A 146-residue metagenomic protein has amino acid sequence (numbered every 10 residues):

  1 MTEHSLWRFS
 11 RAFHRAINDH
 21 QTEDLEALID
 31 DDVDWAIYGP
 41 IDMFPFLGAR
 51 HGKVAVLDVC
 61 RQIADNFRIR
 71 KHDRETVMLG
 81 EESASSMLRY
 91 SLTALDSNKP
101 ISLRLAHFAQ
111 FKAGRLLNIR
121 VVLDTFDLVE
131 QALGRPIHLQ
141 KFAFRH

Functional and structural regions predicted by a protein language model:
M1-A27, D31, I137-H146: Short, low-complexity N-terminal intrinsically disordered segments enriched in polar/charged residues
M1-S5, R61-H146: A beta-strand edge to alpha-helix "cap/lid" segment located at domain peripheries
S10, I17, I29, I37 (+3 more regions): Hydrophobic alpha-helical core bundles mediating ligand binding, dimerization, or RNAP-core interactions
R11-H20, M43-L47, I63-N66, M87 (+1 more regions): Short, mixed-charge, low-aromatic patches
F13, L25, V33, G52 (+4 more regions): Hydrophobic pocket/interface hotspot
D30-E81: A solvent-exposed, acidic/Ser-Thr-rich amphipathic alpha-helical stretch
